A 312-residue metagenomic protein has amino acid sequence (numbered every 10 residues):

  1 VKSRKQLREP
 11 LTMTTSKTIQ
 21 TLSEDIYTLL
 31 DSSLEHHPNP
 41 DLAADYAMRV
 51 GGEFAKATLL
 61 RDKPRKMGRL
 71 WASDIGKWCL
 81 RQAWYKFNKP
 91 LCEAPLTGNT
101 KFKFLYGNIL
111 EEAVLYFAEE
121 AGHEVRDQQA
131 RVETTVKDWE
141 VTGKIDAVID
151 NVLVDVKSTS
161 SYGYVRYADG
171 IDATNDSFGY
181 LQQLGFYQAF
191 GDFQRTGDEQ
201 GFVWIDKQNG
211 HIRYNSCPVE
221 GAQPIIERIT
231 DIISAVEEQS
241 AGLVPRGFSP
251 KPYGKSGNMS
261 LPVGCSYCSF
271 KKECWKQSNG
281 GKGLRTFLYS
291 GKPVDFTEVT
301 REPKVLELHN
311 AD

Functional and structural regions predicted by a protein language model:
K2-L153, S160-I171: Metal-dependent nuclease catalytic cores that hydrolyze phosphodiester bonds in DNA/RNA, characterized by
D31, V50, T58, K89 (+8 more regions): Generic alpha-helical secondary structure signal
P38-L42, F190-D312: Metal-dependent nuclease catalytic regions and adjoining charged, substrate-binding loops involved in nucleic-acid end
C79, Y187, C268: A residue-level signal for conserved active-site and pocket-lining positions in enzyme catalytic cores
E112, Q182-G185, P262-V263: Non-catalytic, well-ordered alpha-helical scaffold segments
H123-A241: Mg2+/Mn2+-dependent nuclease catalytic core
